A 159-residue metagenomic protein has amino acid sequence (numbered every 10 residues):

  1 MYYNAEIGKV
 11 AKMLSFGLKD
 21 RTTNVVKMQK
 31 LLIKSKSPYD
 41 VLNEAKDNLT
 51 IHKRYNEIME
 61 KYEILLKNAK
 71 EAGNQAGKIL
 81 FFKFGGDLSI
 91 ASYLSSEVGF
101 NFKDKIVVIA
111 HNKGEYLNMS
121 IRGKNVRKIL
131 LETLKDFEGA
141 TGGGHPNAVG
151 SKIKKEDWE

Functional and structural regions predicted by a protein language model:
M1-Q75, G85, N101: A structured phosphate/pyrophosphate-recognition subdomain
K78-E159: Glycine-rich, acidic loop segments that terminate in or are immediately followed by a histidine
